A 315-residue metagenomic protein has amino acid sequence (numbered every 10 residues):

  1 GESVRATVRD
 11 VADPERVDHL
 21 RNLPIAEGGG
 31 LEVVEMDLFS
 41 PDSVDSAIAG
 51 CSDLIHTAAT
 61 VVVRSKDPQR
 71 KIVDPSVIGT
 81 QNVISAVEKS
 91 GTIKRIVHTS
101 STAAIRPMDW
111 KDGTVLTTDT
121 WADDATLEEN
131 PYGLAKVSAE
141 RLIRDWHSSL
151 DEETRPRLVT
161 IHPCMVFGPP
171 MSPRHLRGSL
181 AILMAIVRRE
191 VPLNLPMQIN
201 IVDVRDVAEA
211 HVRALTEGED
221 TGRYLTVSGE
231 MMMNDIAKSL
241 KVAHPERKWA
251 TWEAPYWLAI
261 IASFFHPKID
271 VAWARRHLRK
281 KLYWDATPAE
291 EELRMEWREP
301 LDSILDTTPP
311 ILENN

Functional and structural regions predicted by a protein language model:
D10-I78: NAD(P)H-binding glycine-rich loop region in Rossmannoid oxidoreductase-like domains and their noncatalytic homologs
H56, T60, K66-Y132, D151: Conserved Rossmann-fold NAD(P)-dependent oxidoreductase catalytic core, especially the SDR/UDP-sugar
S65-K66, D123-E129, V166, S172-P173 (+2 more regions): A conserved pocket-lining segment of Rossmann-fold NAD(P)-dependent short-chain dehydrogenase/reductase
S100, A139-P169: Conserved beta-loop-beta element that borders a ligand/cofactor-binding pocket
E152-P156, G168-A181, A214-Y224: Glycine/proline-rich active-site loop of Rossmann-fold NAD(P)-dependent oxidoreductases
G168, N194-M197, Y224-M231, K241 (+1 more regions): Glycine-rich Rossmann NAD(P)(H)-binding loop
A210-V271, P300-N315: Mid/C-terminal beta-alpha module of Rossmann-like enzyme folds, strongest in SDR-family dehydrogenases/epimerases
A262-E296: Conserved C-terminal active-site "lid" loop/helix of NAD(P)H-dependent oxidoreductases that clamps the redox cofactor
